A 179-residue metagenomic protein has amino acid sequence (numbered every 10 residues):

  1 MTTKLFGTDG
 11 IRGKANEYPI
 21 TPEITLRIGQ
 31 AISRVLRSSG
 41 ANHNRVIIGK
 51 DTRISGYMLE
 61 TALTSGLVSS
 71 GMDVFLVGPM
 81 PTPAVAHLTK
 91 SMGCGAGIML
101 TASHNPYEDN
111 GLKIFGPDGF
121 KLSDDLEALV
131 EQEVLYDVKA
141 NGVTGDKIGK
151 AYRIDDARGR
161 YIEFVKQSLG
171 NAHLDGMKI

Functional and structural regions predicted by a protein language model:
M1, K14, N110-I179: Gly/Ser/Thr-enriched, mixed-charge loops and adjacent short helices that form phosphate/oxyanion-binding elements
M1-P19: N-terminal amphipathic/basic leader segments beginning at the initiator methionine
L5, Y18-L26, Q30, Y57 (+4 more regions): Electropositive phosphate-/nucleotide-binding environments in soluble metabolic enzymes
D9, V85, V165: A residue-level signal for conserved active-site and pocket-lining positions in enzyme catalytic cores
K14-L26, R45, G49-T52: Short, N-terminal intrinsically disordered low-complexity segments that are rich in Pro/Gly and polar/charged residues
G29-V46, L169-D175: Glycine-rich phosphate/diphosphate-binding loops that line cofactor/substrate pockets in enzymes
Q30-R34, S38, S65, S69 (+3 more regions): A generic structural signal for well-ordered alpha-helical segments enriched in polar/charged residues
S33, A41-D118: Ferredoxin-reductase
